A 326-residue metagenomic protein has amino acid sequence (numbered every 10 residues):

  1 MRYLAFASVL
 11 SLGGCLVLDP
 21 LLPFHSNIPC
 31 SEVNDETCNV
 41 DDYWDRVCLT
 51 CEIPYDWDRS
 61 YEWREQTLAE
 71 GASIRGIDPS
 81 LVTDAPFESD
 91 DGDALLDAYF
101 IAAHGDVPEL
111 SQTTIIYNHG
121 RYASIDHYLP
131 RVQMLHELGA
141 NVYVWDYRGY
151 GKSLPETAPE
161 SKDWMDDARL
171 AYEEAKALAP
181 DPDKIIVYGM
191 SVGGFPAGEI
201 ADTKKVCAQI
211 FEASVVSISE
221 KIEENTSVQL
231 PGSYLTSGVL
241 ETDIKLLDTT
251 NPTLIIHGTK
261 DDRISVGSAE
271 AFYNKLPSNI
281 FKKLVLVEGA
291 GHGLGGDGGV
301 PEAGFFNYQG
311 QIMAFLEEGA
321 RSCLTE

Functional and structural regions predicted by a protein language model:
D45-L49, I53-L110: N-terminal cap/lid segment of alpha/beta-hydrolase-fold proteins
R121-M134, Y147, G267: The serine-hydrolase catalytic nucleophile loop
H127, A158-A179: Alpha/beta-hydrolase active-site loop
R131, T242, N251, S265-K275: Short alpha-helix in the alpha/beta-hydrolase fold that links the catalytic acid
L135-L154: Conserved alpha/beta-hydrolase
G194-N251, G296-E302: Hydrolase active-site cap/lid region
D248-T250, I255-D261: Short beta-strand/loop motif that positions the catalytic acidic residue of the alpha/beta-hydrolase fold
N279-E326: C-terminal catalytic histidine-bearing segment of alpha/beta-hydrolase fold enzymes
